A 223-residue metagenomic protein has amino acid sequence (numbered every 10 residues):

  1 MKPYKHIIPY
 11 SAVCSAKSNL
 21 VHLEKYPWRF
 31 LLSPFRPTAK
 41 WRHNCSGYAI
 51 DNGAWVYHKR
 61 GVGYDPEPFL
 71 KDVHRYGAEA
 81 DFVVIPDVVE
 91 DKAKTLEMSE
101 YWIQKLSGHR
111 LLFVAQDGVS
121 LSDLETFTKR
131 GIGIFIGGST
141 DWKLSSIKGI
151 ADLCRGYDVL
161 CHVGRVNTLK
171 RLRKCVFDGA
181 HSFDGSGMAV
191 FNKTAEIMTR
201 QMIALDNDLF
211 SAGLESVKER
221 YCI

Functional and structural regions predicted by a protein language model:
M1-E100, A204, E215, E219-I223: Non-catalytic, usually N-terminal nucleic-acid engagement modules in DNA/RNA processing proteins
A12-C14, P34-F35, N52-A54, D87 (+4 more regions): A cross-domain feature marking catalytic cores of carbohydrate-active enzymes and several ubiquitous metabolic/repair
K25-R29, N44-S46, A78-A80, S107-R110 (+3 more regions): Glycine-enriched alpha-helix->loop->beta-strand junction motifs that scaffold or abut catalytic
G47, E100-R110, S145-T168, A212-V217: Alpha-helix-loop-beta-strand connector modules within alpha/beta enzyme cores
D51, F113, C175: Conserved, mostly hydrophobic/aromatic
G63-Y64, P68, L121-T126, C161 (+1 more regions): Catalytic cores of alpha/beta
K94-E100, S120-K129, S146-I150: Distinct, well-ordered alpha-helical segments
S139-T140, R173-D208: Glycine-rich phosphate-binding active-site loops on the catalytic face of alpha/beta enzymes
